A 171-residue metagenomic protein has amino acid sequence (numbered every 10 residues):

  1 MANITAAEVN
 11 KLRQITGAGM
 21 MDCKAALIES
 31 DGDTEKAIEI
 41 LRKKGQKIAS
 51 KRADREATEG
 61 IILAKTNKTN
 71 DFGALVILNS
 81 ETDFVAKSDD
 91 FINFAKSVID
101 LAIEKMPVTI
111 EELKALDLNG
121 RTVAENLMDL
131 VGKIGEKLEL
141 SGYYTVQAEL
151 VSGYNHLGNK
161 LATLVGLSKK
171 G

Functional and structural regions predicted by a protein language model:
A2-G171: N-terminal assembly/interaction segments in proteins that build large macromolecular machines
